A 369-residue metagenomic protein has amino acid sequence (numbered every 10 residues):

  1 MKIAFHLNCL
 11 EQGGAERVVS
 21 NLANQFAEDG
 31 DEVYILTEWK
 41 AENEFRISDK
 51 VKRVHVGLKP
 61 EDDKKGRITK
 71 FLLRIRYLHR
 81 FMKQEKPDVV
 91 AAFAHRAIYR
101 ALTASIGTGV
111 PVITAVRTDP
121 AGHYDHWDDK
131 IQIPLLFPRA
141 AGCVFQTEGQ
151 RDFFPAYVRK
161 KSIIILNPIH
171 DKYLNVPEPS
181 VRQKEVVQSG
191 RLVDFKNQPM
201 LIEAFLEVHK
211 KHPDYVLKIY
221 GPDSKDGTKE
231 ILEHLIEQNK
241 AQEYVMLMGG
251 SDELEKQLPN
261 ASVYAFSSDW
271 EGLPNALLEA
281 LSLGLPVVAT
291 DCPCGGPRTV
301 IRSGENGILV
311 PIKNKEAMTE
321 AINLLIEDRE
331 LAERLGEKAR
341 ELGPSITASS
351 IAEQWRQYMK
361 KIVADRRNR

Functional and structural regions predicted by a protein language model:
F5-G13, R17-V19, Q25-K65, F153-P155 (+1 more regions): N-terminal strand-loop element at the rim of the active site of nucleotide-sugar-dependent glycosyltransferases
E16-N21, K184, V193-K210, E230 (+1 more regions): A conserved mid-protein helix/loop that constitutes part of the nucleotide-sugar donor-binding site
A92-I98, V116: Short His-centered aromatic/hydrophobic patch
P138-N175: Donor nucleotide-sugar binding/catalytic pocket of nucleotide-sugar-dependent glycosyltransferases
G250, D269: Aromatic "clamp/platform" in nucleotide-sugar-dependent glycosyltransferases that forms part of the donor/acceptor
P286-D291: Short hydrophobic beta-strand element within catalytic cores of glycosyltransferases and related nucleotide-activated
R302-G304, I308-K315, N323-R329, P344: Conserved acidic donor-binding segment of nucleotide-sugar-dependent glycosyltransferases
A317, L324, L331-S345, Q357: A short, well-ordered alpha-helix in the C-terminal region of glycosyltransferases
